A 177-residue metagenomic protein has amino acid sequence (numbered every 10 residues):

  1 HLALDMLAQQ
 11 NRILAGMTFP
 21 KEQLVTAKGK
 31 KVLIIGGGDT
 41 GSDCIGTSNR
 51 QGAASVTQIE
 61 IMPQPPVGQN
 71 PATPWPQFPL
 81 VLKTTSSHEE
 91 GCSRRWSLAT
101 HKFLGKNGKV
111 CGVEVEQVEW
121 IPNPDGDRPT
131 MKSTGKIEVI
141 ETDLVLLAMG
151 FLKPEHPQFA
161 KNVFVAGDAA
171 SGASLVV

Functional and structural regions predicted by a protein language model:
H1-V177: Residues forming the flavin
